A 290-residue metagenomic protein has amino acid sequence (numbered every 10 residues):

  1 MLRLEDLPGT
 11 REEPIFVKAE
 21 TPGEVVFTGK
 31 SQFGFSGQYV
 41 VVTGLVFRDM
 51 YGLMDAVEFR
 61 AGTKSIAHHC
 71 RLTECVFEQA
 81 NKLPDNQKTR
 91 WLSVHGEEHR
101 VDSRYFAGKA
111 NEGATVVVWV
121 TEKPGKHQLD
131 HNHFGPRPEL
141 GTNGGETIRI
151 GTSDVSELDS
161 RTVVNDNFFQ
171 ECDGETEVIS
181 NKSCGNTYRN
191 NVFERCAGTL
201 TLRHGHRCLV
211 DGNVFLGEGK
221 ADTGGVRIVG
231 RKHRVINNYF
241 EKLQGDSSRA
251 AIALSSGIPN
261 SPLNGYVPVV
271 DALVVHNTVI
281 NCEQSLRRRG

Functional and structural regions predicted by a protein language model:
M1-V26, F33-G44, H68-C70: Beta-solenoid repeat scaffold
L2-E5, G29-S36, R48-C70, E74-G290: Glycine- and acidic/polar-rich repeat regions and solenoidal domains
